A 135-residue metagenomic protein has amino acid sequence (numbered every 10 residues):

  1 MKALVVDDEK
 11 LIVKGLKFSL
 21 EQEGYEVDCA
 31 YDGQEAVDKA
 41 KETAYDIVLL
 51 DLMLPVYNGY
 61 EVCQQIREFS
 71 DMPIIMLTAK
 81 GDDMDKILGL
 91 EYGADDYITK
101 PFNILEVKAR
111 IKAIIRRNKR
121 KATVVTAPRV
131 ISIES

Functional and structural regions predicted by a protein language model:
K2, A113-S135: Short, Lys/Arg-enriched segments at the junction into DNA-binding effector domains of transcriptional regulators
D7, D51, T78: Active-site residues of response regulator receiver
V13, P55, D82, K100: The feature encodes the CheY-like receiver
G24-Y31, K39: Short hydrophobic/Thr-rich beta-strand motif most characteristic of the beta2 strand and flanking loop of CheY-like
D32, N58-E61, I66, D85: Acidic catalytic/metal-coordinating carboxylates
K41-Y45, Q65-M72, Y92: Conserved phosphotransfer cores of two-component systems
A44-L49, L54: Active-site beta3 strand of CheY-like receiver
